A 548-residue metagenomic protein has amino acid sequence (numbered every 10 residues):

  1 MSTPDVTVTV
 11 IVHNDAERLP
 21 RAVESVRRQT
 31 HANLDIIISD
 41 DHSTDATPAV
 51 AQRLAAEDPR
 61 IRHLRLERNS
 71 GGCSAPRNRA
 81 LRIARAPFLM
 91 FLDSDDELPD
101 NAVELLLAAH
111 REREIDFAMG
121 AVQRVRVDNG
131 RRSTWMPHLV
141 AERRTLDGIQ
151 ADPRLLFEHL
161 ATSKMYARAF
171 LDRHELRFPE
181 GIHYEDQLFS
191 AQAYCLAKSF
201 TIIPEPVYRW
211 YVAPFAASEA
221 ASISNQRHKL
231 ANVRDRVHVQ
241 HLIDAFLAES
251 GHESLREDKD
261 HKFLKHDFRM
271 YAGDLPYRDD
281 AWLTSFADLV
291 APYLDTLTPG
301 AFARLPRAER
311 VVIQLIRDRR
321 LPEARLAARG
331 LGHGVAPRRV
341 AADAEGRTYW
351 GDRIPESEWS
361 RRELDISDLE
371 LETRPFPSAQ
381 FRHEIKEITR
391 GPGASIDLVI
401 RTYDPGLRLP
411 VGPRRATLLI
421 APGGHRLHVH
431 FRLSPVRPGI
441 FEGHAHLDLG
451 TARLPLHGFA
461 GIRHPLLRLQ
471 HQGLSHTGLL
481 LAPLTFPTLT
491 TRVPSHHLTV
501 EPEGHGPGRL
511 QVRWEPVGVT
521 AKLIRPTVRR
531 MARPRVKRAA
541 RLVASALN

Functional and structural regions predicted by a protein language model:
M1-V239, A245, Y403-P405: Nucleotide-sugar donor-binding/catalytic module of glycosyltransferases that assemble extracellular/cell-envelope
P59, K198, D244, A248-G251 (+1 more regions): Hydrophobic/aromatic-lined pockets within catalytic cores
R227-L230, D258, E387-R390: Short, solvent-exposed segments of well-ordered alpha helices
D235-D258, G300: C-terminal, non-catalytic tails of nucleotide-sugar-dependent glycosyltransferases
V237-D244, L264, F268, L283-L294: Hydrophobic core segments within long, regular secondary-structure runs in both alpha- and beta-rich folds
A248-K265, L315, R453-I462: Short, surface-exposed loop and linker segments with low hydrophobicity and enrichment for Pro/Ser/Thr
L255-A281: P-loop NTPase catalytic cores that bind/hydrolyze ATP
Y277-N548: Basic, ligand-binding patches in group-transfer machinery, especially extracytoplasmic/periplasmic segments
